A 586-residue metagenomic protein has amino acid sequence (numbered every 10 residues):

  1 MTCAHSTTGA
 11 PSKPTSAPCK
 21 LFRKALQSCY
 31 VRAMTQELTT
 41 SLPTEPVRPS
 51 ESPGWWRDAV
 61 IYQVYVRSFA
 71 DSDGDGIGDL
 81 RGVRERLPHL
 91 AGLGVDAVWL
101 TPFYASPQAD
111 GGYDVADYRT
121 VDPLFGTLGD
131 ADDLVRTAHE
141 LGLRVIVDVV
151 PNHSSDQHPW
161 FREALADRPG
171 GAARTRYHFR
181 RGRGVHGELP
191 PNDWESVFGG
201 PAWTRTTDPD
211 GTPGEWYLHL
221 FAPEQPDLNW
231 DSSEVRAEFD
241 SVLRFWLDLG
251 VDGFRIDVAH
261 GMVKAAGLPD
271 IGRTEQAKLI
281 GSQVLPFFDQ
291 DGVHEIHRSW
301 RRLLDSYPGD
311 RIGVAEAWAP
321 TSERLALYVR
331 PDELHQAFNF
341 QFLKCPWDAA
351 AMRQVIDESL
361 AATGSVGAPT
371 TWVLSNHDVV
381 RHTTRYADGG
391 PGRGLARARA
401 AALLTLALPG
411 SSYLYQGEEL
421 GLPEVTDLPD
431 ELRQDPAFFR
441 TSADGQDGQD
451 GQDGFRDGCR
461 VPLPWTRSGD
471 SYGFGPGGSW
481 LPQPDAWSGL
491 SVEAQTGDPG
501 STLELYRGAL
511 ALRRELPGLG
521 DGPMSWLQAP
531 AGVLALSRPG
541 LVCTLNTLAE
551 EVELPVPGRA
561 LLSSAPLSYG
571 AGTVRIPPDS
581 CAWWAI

Functional and structural regions predicted by a protein language model:
H5-S6, P11-K13: Intrinsic low-complexity, disordered N-terminal segments enriched in polar/charged/small residues
T35-R244, D248, G261-P320, L463 (+1 more regions): Acidic/aromatic-lined carbohydrate-recognition and catalytic surfaces of CAZymes acting on diverse glycans
Q36-L42, W55-R57, G272-L285, E295-D310 (+6 more regions): Loop/helix patches that line or flank the sugar-binding groove of alpha-linked glycan CAZymes
V98, F254-I256: Hydrophobic residues within beta-strands of alpha/beta enzymes
E550-P566: Beta-strand-rich binding/interaction modules
A571-I586: C-terminal beta-strand-rich structural cap/linker in extracellular carbohydrate-active enzymes
